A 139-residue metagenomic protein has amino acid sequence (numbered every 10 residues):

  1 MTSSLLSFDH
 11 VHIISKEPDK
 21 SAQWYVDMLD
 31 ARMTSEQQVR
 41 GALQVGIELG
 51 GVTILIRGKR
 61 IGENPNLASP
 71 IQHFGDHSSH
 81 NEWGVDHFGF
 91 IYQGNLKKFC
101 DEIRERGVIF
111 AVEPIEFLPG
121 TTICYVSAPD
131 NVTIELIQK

Functional and structural regions predicted by a protein language model:
M1-K20, V85-F88: N-terminal beta-strand motif that seeds the catalytic metal site of vicinal oxygen chelate
M1-S4, G46, C100-K139: Vicinal oxygen chelate
D9, G41-L43, D86, A111 (+1 more regions): Residue-level marker for the onset of beta-strands and adjacent loop->beta junctions in well-ordered domains
H12-I14, G89-Q93, S127, I137: Short hydrophobic/aromatic beta-strand micro-patches that form the beta-sheet surface supporting nucleotide- or nucleic
I13-I61: Core segments of cupin and vicinal oxygen chelate
K20-A22, N95-C100: Short, conserved charged micro-motifs
Q72-S78: Short, P/G- and charge-enriched loop/turn segments at secondary-structure junctions
